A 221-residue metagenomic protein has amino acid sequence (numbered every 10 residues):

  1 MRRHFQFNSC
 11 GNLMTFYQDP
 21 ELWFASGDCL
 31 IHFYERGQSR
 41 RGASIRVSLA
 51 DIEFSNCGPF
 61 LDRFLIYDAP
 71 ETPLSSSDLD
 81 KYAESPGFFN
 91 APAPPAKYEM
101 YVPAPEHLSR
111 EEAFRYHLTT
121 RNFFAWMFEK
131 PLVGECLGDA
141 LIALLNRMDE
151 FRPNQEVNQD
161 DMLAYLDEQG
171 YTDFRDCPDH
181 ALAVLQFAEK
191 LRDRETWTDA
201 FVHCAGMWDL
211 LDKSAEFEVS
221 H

Functional and structural regions predicted by a protein language model:
M1-F151: BTB/POZ (also called T1 in voltage-gated K+ channels) oligomerization domain detector
V102-H221: Post-BTB helical module
